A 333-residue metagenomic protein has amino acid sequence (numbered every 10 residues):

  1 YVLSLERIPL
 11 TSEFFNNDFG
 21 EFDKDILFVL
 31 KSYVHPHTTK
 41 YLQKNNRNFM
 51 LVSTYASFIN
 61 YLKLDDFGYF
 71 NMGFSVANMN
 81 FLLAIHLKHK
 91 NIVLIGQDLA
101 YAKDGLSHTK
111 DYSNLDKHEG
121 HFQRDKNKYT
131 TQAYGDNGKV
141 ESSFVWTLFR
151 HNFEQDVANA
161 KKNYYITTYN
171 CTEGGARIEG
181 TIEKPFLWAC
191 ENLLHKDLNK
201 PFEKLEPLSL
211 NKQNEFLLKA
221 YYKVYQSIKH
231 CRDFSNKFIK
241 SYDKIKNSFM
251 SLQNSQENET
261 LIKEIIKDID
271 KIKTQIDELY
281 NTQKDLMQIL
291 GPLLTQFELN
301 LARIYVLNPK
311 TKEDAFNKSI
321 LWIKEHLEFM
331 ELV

Functional and structural regions predicted by a protein language model:
Y1, E6, L87-K110: Glycine-rich phosphate/pyrophosphate-binding loops and their adjacent beta-strand/loop elements at enzyme active sites
Y1-L87, E298, A302-V333: Acidic/Gly/His-enriched mid-domain segments of enzyme catalytic cores or analogous surface patches that mediate
L3-L5, F19-K24, T109-K128, W188-L198: Acidic, Ser/Thr-rich peripheral helices and adjacent loops at domain boundaries
V29, M50-L51, N91-G96, Y165-T172: A structural signal for short, well-ordered beta-strand segments and their strand-loop junctions that often border
N46-F67, T109-V140: Active-site gating loop/helix substructures
A56-S57, D98-K103, T172-R177: Glycine-rich beta-alpha junction loops
F74, F122-G175: Polyanion-binding loop/helix "lid" in catalytic or ligand-binding cores
K161-V333: Long, compositionally biased charged/polar accessory segments in the mid-to-C-terminal portions of proteins
